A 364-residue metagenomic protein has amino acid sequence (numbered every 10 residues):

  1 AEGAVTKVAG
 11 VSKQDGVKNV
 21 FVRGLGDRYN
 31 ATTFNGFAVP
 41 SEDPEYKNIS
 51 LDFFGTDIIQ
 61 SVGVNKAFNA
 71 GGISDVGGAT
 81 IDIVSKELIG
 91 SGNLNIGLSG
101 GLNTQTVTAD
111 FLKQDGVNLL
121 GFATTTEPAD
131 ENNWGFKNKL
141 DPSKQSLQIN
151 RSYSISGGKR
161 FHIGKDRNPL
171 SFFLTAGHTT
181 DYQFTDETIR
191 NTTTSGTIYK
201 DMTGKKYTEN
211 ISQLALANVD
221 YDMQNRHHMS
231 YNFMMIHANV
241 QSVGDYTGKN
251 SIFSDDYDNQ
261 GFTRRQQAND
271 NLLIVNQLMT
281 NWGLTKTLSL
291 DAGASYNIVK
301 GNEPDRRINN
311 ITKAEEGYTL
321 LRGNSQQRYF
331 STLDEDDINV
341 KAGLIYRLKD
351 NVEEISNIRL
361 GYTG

Functional and structural regions predicted by a protein language model:
A1-F21, L25-D27, G36-A70, G77: Periplasmic N-terminal accessory/gating domains of Gram-negative outer-membrane beta-barrel systems
K66, S85, K159-F161, D220-M223 (+2 more regions): Residue-level signature of outer-membrane beta-barrel architecture
L88-N93, H162-S171, N225-R226, T285-S289 (+1 more regions): Short loop/turn motifs that connect adjacent beta-strands in outer-membrane beta-barrel proteins
L94-L98, L170-A176, M229-Y231, L290-A294 (+2 more regions): Transmembrane beta-strands of outer-membrane beta-barrel proteins
G100-T104, A176-Y182, M235-N239, Y296-N302 (+5 more regions): Transmembrane beta-strands of outer-membrane beta-barrel pores
L112-V117, D186-T197, D245-D258, R307-E316: Flexible, surface-exposed loop regions and adjacent strand-edge segments of Gram-negative outer-membrane beta-barrel
N138-D245, I274-N276: Transmembrane beta-barrel wall of Gram-negative outer-membrane proteins
L140-S143, I198-K205, N259-Q266, V275 (+3 more regions): Extracellular loop and loop/strand-boundary signature of outer-membrane beta-barrel proteins
